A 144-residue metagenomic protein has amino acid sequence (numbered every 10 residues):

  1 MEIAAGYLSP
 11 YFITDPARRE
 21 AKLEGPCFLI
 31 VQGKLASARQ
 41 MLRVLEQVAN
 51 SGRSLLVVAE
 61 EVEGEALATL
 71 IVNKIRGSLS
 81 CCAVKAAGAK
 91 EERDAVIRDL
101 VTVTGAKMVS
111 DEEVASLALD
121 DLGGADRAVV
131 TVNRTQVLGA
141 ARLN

Functional and structural regions predicted by a protein language model:
M1-N144: Long, structured protein-protein interaction/assembly regions in large complexes
